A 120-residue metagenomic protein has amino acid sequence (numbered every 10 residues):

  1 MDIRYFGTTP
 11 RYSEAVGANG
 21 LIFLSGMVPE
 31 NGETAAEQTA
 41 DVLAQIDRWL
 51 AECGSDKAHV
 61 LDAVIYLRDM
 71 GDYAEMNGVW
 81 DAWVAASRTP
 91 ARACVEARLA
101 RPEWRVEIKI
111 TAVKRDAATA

Functional and structural regions predicted by a protein language model:
M1-L61, L67-A120: N-terminal presequence-like segments and the immediate start of the first folded domain
